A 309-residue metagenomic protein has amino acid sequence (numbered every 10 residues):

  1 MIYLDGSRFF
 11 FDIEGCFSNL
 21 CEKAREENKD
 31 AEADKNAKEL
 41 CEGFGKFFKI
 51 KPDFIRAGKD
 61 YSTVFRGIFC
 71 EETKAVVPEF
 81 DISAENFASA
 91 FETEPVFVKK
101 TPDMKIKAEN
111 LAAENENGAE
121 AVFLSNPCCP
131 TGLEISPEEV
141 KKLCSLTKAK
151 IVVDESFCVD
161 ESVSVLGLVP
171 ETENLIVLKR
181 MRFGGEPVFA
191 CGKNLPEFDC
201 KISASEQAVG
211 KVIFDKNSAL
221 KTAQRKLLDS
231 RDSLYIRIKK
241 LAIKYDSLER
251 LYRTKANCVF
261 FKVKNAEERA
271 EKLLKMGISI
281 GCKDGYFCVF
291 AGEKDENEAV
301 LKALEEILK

Functional and structural regions predicted by a protein language model:
M1-K35, G43-K46, G118: N-terminal "arm"/small-domain region of PLP-dependent enzymes with the aminotransferase-like
L4, F97-K99, A121-P127, V152-E155 (+2 more regions): Short beta-strands and strand-loop turn motifs
F10-E22, E32-N36, N174-I243, L251: PLP-dependent aminotransferase class I/II
A37-F44, I50-V76, G184-P187: Conserved beta-loop-alpha segment that forms the PLP phosphate-binding cup at the N-terminus of a helix
T63, C70-L124: PLP-dependent aminotransferase-like
I106-N117, P130-E186: Active-site pre-lysine segment of PLP-dependent enzymes
S136-E138, E267, K272-M276, G281 (+1 more regions): PLP-dependent enzyme catalytic core of the Aspartate aminotransferase-like
L228, I243-M276, A291: Conserved PLP-binding catalytic core of the aspartate aminotransferase-like
